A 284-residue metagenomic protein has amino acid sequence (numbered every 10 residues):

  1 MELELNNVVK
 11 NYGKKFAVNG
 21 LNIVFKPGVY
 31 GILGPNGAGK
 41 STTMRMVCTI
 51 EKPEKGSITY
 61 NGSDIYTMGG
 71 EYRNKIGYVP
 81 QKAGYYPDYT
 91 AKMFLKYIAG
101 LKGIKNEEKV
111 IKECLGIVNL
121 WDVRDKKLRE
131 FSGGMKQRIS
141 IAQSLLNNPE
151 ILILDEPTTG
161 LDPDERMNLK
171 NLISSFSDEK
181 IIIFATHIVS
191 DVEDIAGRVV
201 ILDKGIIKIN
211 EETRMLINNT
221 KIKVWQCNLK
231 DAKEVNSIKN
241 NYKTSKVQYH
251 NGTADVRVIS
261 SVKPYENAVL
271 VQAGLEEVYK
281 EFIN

Functional and structural regions predicted by a protein language model:
G56-T67, E71-Y72: Conserved ABC transporter NBD signature motif
K96, G100-V123: Conserved ABC ATPase "signature" region
K127-G134: Conserved ABC ATPase signature
I141: Hydrophobic anchor residue at the start of the ABC signature
L152-E156: Catalytic Walker B motif of ABC-type/P-loop ATPase nucleotide-binding domains
N168-V256: ABC transporter nucleotide-binding domain
